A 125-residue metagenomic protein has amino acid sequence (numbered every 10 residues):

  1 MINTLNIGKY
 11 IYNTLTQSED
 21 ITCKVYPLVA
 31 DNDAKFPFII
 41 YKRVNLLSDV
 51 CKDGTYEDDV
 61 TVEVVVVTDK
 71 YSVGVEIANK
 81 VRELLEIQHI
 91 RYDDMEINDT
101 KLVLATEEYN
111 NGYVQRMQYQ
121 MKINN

Functional and structural regions predicted by a protein language model:
M1-G54, S72, E76, K80-E83 (+1 more regions): Small/polar-rich, solvent-exposed N-terminal microdomains that initiate assembly or binding
S18, E63-V65, N98-T100: A general secondary-structure boundary signal
P37, V60, T100-L102: Short beta-strand or tight-loop elements that sit immediately N-terminal to catalytic metal-binding acidic residues
C51-Y56, E108-N110: Short, solvent-exposed beta-strand/turn "edge" segments of beta-rich domains on protein surfaces
Y56-D69, Y113-I123: Oligomerization/assembly interface segments of phage tail-like spikes and tubes
E83-N125: Acidic-leaning, charged glycine-interspersed low-complexity segments
